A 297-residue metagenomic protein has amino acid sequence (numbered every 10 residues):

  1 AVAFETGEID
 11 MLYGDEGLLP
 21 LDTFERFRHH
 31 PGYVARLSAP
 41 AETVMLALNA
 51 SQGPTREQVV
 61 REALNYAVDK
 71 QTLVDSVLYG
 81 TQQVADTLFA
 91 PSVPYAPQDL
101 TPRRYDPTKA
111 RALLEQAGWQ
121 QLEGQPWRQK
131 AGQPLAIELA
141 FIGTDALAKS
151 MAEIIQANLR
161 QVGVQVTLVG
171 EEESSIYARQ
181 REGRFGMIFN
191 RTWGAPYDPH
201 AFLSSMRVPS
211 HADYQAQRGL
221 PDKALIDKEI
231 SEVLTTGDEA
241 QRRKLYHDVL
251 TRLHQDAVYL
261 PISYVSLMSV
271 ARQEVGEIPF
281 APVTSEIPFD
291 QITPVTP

Functional and structural regions predicted by a protein language model:
A1-Q52, D75, R191: Extracellular/periplasmic solute-recognition and catalytic clefts
A1-V2, G17-P20, L168-A178: Short helix-initiation/N-cap motifs at beta->coil->alpha
M11, P134-G143, V166-V169: Short, well-ordered beta-strand elements
V34-R36, L122, A140, T167-E171: General small-molecule cofactor/ligand-binding pocket signal
V44, N65-T101, D106-K109, L147-Q156 (+1 more regions): Detector for C-terminal structural segments
S51-V60, P102, Q120-Q121, T236: Short helix-loop capping/hinge motifs at secondary-structure junctions, enriched in acidic/polar residues
Q58, R104-E138: Immediate post-signal peptide segment of exported/extracytoplasmic ligand-binding proteins
I154-V166: Short alpha-helix C-terminal cap/hinge motif
